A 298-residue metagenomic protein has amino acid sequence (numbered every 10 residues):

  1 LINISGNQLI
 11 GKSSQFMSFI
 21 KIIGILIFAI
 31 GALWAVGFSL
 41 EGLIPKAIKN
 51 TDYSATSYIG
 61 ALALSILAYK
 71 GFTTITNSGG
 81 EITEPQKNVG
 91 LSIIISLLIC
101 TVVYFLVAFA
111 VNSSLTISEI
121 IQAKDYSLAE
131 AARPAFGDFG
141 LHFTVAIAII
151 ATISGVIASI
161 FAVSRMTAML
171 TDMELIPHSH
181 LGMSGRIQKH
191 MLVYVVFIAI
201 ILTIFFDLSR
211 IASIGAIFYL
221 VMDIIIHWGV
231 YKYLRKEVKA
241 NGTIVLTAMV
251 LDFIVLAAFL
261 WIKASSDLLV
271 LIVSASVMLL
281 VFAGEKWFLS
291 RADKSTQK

Functional and structural regions predicted by a protein language model:
L1-F38, I93-I94, A216-I225, T243-A248 (+1 more regions): Membrane-interface loop-to-helix entry segments
L1-I20, E81, I204-R210, V230-Y233 (+1 more regions): Membrane-water interface regions at transmembrane-helix termini and the short interhelical loops of multi-pass membrane
I4, A29, A108-A110, I149 (+3 more regions): Alpha-helical transmembrane segments of multipass membrane proteins
F16-L141: Helix-loop-helix junctions that connect adjacent transmembrane segments in multi-pass membrane transporters
F28, K232-R235, A240-K298: A generic transmembrane alpha-helix motif of multi-pass inner-membrane proteins
Y69, T74-I82, G140-H178, T203 (+1 more regions): Membrane-helix boundary/coupling elements in multi-pass transport proteins
I94-I157, L175-L208: TM-loop-TM module centered on a large, flexible mid-protein loop between adjacent transmembrane helices in multi-pass
I176-M183, I224-G242: Alpha-helical transmembrane segments
